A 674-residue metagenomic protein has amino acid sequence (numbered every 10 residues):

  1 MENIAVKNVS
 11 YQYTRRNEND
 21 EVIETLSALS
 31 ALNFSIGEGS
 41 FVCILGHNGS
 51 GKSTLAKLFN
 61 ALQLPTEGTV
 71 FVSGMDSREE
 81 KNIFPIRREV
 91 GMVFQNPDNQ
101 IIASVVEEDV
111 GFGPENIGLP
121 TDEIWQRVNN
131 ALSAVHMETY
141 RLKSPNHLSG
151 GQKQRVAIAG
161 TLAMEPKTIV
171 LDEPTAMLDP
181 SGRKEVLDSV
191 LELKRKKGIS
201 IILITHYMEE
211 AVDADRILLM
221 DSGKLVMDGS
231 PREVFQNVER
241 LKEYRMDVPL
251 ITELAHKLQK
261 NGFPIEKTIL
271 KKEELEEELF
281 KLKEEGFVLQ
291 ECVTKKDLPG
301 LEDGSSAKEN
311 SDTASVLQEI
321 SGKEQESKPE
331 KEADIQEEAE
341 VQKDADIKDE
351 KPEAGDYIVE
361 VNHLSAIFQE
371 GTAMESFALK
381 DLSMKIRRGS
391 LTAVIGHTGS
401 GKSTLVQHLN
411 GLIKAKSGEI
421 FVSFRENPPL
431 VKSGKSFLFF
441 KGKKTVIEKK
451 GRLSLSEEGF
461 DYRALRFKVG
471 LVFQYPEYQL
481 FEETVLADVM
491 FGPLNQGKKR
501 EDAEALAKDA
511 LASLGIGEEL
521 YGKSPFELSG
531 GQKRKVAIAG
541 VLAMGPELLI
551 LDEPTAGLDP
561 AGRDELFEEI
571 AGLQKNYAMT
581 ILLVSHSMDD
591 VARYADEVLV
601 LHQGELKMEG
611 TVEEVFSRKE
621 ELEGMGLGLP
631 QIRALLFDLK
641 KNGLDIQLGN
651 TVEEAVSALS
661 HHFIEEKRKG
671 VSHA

Functional and structural regions predicted by a protein language model:
N60, N410: Helix-to-loop junction immediately C-terminal to a conserved catalytic motif
G68-R78, I86, G418-K441, T445-L453 (+2 more regions): Conserved ABC transporter NBD signature motif
D122-T139, E501-E519: Conserved ABC ATPase "signature" region
S144-L148, Q152, S524-L528, Q532: Conserved ABC ATPase signature
V156, L162, V541-L542: ABC ATPase C-loop
E165, G545: Conserved catalytic motifs of ABC-family nucleotide-binding domains
I169-D172, L549-D552: Catalytic Walker B motif of ABC-type/P-loop ATPase nucleotide-binding domains
G223, Q603-G604: Conserved ABC ATPase "signature" C-loop
